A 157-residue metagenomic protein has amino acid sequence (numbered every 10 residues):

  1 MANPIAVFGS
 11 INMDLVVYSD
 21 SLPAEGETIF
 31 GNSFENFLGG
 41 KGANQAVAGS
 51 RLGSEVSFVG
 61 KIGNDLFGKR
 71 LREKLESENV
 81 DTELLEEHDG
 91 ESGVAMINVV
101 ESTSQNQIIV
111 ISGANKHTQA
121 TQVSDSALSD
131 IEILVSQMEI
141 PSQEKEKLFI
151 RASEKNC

Functional and structural regions predicted by a protein language model:
M1-K61, L66-K69, S142: Glycine-rich phosphate/adenosyl-contacting loop at the front of the ribokinase-like
N3, E76-V80, R151: Basic phosphate/pyrophosphate-binding loop/patch that engages nucleotide-derived ligands
Y18, A120-T121, E146-K147: Short, well-ordered secondary-structure micro-motifs
P23-E25, N115, R151-E154: Glycine-rich, phosphate-binding/catalytic loops in enzymes
E27-T28, N36, R51-I133: Conserved N-terminal subdomain of the carbohydrate kinase-like
V47, R72-E73, E146, I150: Alpha-helical segments flanking ligand/cofactor-binding loops in enzyme cores
I131-C157: Conserved beta-alpha-beta core of the PfkB/ribokinase-like small-molecule kinase fold
